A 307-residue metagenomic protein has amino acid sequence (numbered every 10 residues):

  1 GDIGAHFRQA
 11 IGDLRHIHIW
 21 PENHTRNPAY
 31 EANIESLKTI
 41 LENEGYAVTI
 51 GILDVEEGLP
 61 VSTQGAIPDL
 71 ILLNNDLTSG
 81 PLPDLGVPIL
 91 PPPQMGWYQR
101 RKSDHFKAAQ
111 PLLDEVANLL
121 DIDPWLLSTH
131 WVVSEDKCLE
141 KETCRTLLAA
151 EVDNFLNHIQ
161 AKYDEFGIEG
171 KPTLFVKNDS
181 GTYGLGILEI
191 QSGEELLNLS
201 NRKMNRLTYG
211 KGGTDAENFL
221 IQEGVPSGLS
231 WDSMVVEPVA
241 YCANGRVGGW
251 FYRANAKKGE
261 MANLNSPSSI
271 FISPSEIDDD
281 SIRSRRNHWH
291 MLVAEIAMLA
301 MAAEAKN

Functional and structural regions predicted by a protein language model:
G1-I168: Conserved N-proximal alpha/beta basic substrate-recognition cap immediately N-terminal to, or forming the N-lobe
N23, N74-L77, N178-G181, N244-G245: Short, flexible beta-strand-to-coil junctions
N33, E151, E195, S284-V293: Short amphipathic alpha-helical segments
T49-L53, K102-H105, L120-P124, M204-Y209 (+3 more regions): Short C-terminal domain-edge/linker segments immediately following a structured domain
P124, C138-A149, D232-M234, A240-A254 (+1 more regions): Amphipathic, soluble alpha/beta structural segments
S128-V132, P172, K177-D179: A glycine-rich phosphate-binding loop feature that marks nucleotide/adenosyl-phosphate handling sites
N154-Q160, F166-T173, S180, L185 (+1 more regions): Phosphate-binding site of ATP-dependent enzymes
R246, R253-N307: C-terminal active-site "lid" helix and adjoining low-complexity regulatory extension at the edge of ATP-using catalytic
